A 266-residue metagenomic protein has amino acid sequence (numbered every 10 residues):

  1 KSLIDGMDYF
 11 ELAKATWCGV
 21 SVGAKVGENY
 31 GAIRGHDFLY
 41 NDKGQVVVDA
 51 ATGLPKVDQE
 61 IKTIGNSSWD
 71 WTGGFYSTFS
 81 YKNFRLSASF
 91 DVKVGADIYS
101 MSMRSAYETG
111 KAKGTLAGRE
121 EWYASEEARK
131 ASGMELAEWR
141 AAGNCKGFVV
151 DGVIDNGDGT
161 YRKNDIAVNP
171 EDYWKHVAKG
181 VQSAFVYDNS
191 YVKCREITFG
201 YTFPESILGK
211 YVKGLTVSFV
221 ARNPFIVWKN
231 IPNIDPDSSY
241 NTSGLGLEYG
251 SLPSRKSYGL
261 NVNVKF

Functional and structural regions predicted by a protein language model:
K1-S67, I98, R104-D165: Conserved small-residue
S2-Y9, K43, G143-F266: Membrane-interface anchoring segments and C-terminal beta-barrel signals
N29-Y30, I64-T72, Y249-G259: Outer-membrane beta-barrel signature, preferentially recognizing the C-terminal barrel domain of Gram-negative
K56-V57, N66, D70-F84: Long hydrophobic segments that form regular secondary structure
W69-G73, V92-V94, V192-R195, K256: Transmembrane beta-barrel architecture of outer-membrane proteins
Y76-T78, R85-S87, T216-S218, N261: Residue-level detector of the transmembrane beta-barrel scaffold of outer-membrane proteins
N83-A88, S206-I207: Repeated loop/turn-to-beta-strand initiation elements of outer-membrane beta-barrel proteins
L86-V92, I98: Flexible, acidic glycine-rich loops studded with aromatic residues
